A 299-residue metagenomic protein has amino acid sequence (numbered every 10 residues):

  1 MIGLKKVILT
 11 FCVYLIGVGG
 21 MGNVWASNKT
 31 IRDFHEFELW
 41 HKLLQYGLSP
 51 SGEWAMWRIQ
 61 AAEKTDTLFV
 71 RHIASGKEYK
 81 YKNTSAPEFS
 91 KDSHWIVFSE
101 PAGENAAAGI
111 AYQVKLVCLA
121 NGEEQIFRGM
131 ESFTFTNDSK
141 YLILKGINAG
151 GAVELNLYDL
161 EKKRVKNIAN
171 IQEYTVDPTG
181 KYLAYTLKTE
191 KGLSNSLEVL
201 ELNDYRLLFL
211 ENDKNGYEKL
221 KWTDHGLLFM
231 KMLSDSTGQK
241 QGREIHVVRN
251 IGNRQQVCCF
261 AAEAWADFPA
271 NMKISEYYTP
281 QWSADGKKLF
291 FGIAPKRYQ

Functional and structural regions predicted by a protein language model:
T10-G20: Bacterial N-terminal signal peptides
R32-F37, G76-K80, G122-I126, K162-N167 (+2 more regions): A short beta-strand motif characteristic of beta-propeller blades
H35-L68: Beta-strand-rich domains and repeat architectures in extracellular enzymes and scaffolds, especially beta-propellers
H41-L43, K82-E88, F127-F135, A169-T175 (+3 more regions): Short coil/turn segments at the loop-to-beta-strand junctions that recur within blades of beta-propeller repeat folds
Y46-W54, P87-I96, F133-L142, Y174-L183 (+2 more regions): Blade-terminus and WD-like Trp-Asp/Gly-His loop motifs, strongest in beta-propeller folds
I59-T67, E100-Q113, E124-F127, I143-E154 (+5 more regions): A flexible loop/linker signature enriched in serine peptidases of the S9 family
H72-G76, C118-G122, Y158-K163, E201-Y205 (+1 more regions): Short loop/turn segments that connect beta-strands within beta-propeller blades
A74-G103, A111-Y112, N121-S132, D213-K214: Blade-loop segments of beta-propeller domains
